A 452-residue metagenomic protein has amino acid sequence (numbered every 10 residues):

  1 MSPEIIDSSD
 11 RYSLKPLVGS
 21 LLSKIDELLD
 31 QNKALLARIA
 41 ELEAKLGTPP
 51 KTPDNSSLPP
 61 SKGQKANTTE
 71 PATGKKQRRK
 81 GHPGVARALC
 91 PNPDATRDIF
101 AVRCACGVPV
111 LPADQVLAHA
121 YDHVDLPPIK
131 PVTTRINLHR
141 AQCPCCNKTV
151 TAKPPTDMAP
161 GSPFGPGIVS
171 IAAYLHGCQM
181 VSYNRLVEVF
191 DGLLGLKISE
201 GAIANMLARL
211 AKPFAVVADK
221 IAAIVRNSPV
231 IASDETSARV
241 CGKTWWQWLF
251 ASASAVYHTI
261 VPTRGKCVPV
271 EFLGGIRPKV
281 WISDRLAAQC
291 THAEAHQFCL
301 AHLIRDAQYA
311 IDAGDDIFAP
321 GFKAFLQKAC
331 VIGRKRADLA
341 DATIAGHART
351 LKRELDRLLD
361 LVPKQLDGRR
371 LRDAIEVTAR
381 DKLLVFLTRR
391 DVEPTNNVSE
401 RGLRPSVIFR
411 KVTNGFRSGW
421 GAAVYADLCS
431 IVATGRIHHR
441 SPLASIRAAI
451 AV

Functional and structural regions predicted by a protein language model:
M1-S162, A232-S233, S283: Short, flexible loop/hinge motifs at secondary-structure junctions
R11, I136-V452: Catalytic center-proximal scaffold of phosphoryl-transfer enzymes
